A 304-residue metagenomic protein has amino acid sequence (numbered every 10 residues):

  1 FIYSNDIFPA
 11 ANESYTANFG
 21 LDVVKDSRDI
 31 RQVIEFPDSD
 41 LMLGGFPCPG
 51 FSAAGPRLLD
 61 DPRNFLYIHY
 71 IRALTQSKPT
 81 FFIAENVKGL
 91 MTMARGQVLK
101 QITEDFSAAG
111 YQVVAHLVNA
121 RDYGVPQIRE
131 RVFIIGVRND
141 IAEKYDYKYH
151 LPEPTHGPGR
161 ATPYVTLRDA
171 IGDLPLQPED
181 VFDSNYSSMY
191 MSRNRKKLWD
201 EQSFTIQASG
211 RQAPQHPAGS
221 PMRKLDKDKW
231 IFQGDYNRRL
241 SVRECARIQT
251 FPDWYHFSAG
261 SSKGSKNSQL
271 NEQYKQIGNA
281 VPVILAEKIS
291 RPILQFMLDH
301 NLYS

Functional and structural regions predicted by a protein language model:
F1-I2: Short beta-strand element of Class I
F8: Conserved SAM/SAH-binding beta-strand->alpha-helix loop
A11, H69-A73, I289: Alpha-helical packing segments of well-folded alpha/beta enzyme cores
N12-E35: S-adenosyl-L-methionine
N12-T16, G20, T103-S107, L294: Class I S-adenosyl-L-methionine
Q32-S39, P49-T205, S209-R211: Class I S-adenosyl-L-methionine
L43-G45: Non-cysteine beta-strand/loop elements that form the S-adenosyl-L-methionine
L176-S304: C-terminal target-recognition/interaction regions appended to catalytic cores
